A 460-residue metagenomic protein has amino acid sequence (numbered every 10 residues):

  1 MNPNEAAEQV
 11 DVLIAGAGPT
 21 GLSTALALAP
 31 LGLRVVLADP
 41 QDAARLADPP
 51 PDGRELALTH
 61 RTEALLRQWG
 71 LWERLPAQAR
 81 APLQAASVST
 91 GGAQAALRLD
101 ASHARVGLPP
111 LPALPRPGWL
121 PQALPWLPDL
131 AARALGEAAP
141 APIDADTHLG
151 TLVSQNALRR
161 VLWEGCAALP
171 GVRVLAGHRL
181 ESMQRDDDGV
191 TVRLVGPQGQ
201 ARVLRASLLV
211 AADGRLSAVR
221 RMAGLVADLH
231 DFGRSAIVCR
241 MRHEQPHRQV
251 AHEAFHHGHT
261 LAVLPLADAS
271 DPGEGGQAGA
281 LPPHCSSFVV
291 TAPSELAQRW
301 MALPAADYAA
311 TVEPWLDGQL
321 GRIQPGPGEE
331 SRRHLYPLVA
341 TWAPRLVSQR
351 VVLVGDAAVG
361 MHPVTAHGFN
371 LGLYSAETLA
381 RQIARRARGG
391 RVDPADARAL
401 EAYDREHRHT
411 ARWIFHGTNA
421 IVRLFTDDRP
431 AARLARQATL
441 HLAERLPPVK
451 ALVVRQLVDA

Functional and structural regions predicted by a protein language model:
P3, R381-A460: C-terminal helical "tail/cap" subdomain of flavin- and related membrane-associated enzymes
P3-Q9, Q78-M222, D228-S235: Conserved N-terminal helical subregion
D11-L37: N-terminal Rossmann-like FAD-binding beta1-loop-alpha1 element of flavoenzymes
A29-R54: Glycine-rich FAD pyrophosphate-binding loop
L37-A38, A211, V354, M361: Generic enzyme active-site microenvironment
P50-G92: N-terminal FAD cofactor-binding segment of flavoenzymes
R193-V203, L208-R333: Conserved FAD-binding catalytic core of PHBH/FMO-like flavoproteins
E274-Q277, L281, L296-R388, V392-A395: FAD/FMN-dependent oxidoreductases across multiple families
